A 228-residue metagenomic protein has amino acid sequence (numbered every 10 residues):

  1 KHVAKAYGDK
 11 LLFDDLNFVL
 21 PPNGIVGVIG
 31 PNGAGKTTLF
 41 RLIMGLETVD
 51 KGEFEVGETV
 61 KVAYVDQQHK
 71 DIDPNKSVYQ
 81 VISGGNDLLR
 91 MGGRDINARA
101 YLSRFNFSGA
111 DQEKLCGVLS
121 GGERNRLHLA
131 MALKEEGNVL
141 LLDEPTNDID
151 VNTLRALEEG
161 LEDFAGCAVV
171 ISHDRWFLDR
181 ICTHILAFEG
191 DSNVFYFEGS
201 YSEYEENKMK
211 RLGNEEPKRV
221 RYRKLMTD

Functional and structural regions predicted by a protein language model:
K1-D228: ABC ATP-binding cassette signature C-motif
